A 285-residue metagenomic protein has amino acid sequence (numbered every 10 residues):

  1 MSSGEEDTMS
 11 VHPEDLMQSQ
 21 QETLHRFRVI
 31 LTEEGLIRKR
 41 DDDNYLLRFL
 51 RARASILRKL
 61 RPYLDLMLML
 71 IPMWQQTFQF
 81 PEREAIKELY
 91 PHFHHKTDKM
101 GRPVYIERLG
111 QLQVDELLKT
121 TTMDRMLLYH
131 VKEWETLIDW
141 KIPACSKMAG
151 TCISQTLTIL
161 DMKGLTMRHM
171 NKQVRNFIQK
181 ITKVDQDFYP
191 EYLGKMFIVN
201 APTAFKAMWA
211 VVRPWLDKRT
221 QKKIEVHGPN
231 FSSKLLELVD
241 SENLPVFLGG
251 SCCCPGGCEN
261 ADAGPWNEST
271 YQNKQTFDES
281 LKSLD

Functional and structural regions predicted by a protein language model:
M1-D285: Basic, amphipathic alpha-helical/coil surface patches used to engage anionic, phosphate-bearing ligands and membranes
